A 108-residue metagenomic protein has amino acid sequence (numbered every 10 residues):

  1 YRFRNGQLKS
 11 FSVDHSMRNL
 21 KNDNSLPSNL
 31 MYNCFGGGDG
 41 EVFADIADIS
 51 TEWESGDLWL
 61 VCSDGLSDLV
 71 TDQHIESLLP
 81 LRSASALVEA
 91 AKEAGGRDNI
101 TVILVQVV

Functional and structural regions predicted by a protein language model:
Y1, S10, W59-C62: Short hydrophobic-aromatic micro-motifs
Y1-F3, I100-Q106: Short beta-strand scaffold segments in enzyme catalytic cores
R2-N5, L20-D23, T71-Q73: A short, polar/proline- and glycine-enriched secondary-structure boundary/capping micro-motif
Q7-D57: Conserved, helical-rich catalytic subdomain that frames metal- and/or nucleotide-binding sites in enzyme alpha/beta
M17-K21, H74-R82: Alpha-helix C-terminal capping segments
S25, G96-R97: Short flexible coil/turn linkers enriched for glycine and charged/polar residues that connect secondary-structure
L30-G36, S50-L78, A94, L104-V107: Conserved beta-strand-loop-short alpha-helix elements that form and flank the Mn2+/Mg2+-coordinating active site
R82-E93: Short, well-structured alpha-helical segments that form the helix of a local strand-helix-strand
